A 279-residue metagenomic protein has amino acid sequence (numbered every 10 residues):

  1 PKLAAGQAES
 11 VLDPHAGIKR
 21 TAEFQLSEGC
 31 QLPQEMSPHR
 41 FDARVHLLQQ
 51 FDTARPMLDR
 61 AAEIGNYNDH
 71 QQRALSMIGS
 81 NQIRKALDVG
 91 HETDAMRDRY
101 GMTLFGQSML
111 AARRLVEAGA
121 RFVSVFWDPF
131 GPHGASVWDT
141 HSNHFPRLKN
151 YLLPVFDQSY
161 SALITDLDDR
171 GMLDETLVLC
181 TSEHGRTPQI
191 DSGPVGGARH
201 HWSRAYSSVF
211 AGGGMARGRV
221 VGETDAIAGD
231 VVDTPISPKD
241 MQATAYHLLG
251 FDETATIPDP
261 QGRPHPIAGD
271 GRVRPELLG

Functional and structural regions predicted by a protein language model:
P1-G279: Ligand-binding pockets and gating/stacking loops
